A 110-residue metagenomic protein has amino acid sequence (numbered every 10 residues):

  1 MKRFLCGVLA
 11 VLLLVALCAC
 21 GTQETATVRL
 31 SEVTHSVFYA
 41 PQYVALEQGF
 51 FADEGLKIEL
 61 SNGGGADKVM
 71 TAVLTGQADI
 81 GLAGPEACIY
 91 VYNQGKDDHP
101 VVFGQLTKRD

Functional and structural regions predicted by a protein language model:
M1-T27: Short, low-complexity disordered leader/linker segments with a strong preference for bacterial N-terminal type II
E24-D110: Short, glycine-/small- and polar/acidic-enriched structural segments that line small-molecule recognition paths
